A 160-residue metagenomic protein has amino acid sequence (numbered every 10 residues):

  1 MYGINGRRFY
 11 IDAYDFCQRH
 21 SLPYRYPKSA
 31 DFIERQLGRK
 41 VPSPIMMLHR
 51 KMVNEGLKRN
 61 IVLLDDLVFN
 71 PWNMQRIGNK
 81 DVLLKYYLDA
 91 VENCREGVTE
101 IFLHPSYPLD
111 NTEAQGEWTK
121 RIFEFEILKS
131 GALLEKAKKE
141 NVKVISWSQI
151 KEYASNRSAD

Functional and structural regions predicted by a protein language model:
M1-D65, M74-V82, E92: Catalytic domains of cell-wall/extracellular-matrix polysaccharide-remodeling enzymes, centered on de-N-acetylation
N5, P108-L109: Short, active-site-adjacent cap segments at secondary-structure transitions
F32, P71, E152: Positions that flank functional sites
I45-F69, Y87-Y107, K143-I145: Aromatic-lined glycan-binding groove of carbohydrate-active enzymes
D66-D81, T112-L128: Gly/Pro-rich active-site loop or hairpin
L84-L88, S130: Structural motif corresponding to alpha-helix initiation and N-cap regions
A114-D160: C-terminal domain-boundary segment and adjacent tail
